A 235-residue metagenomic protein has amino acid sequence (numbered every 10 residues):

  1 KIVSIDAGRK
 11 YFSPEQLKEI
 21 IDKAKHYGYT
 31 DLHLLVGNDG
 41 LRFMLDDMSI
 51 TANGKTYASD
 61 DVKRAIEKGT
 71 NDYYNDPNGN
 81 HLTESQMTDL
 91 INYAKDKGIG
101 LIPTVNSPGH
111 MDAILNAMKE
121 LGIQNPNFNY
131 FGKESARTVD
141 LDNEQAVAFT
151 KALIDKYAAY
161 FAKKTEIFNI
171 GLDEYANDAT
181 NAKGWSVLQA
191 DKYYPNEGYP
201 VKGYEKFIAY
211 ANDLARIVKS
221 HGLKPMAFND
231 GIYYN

Functional and structural regions predicted by a protein language model:
K1-Q16, H26, S135-Q145: Active-site mouth loops of central-metabolism enzymes
I5-A7, Y74-D76, N235: Short, basic, glycine/proline-bearing loop/turn elements
G8-K10, G37-D39, N106-H110, D173-N177 (+1 more regions): Active-site beta-loop-alpha junctions enriched in small/polar residues
S13-I20, K25, T83-L90, A146-L153 (+2 more regions): Stable alpha-helical elements in mature extracytoplasmic
Q16-G40: Catalytic domains of carbohydrate-active enzymes, especially glycoside hydrolases
Y27-L32, Q86-D112, N127, S135-G171: An active-site-proximal structural segment forming one wall of the substrate-binding cleft that immediately precedes
D39-D96, M111-Q145, A176-V201: Aromatic- and acidic-residue-enriched carbohydrate-binding clefts of CAZyme catalytic domains
A136, D140-N235: Active-site neighborhood of glycoside hydrolase catalytic domains
